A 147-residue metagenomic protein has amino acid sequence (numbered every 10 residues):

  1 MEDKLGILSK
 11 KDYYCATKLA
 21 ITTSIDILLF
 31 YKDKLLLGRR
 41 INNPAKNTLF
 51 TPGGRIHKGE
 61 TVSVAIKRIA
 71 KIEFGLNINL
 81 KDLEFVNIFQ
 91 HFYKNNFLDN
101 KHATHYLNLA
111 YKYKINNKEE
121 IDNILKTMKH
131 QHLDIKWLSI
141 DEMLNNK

Functional and structural regions predicted by a protein language model:
M1-L28, K101-T104: Acidic, metal-coordinating catalytic segment for phosphate/diphosphate chemistry, firing primarily on the Nudix
D3-D12, K81-E84, N96-D99, D141-L144: Small, basic N-terminal interaction modules of short regulatory proteins
T23-I25, L107-L109, L133: Change "...and in nucleic-acid phosphodiester-cleaving endonucleases..." to "...and in nucleic-acid processing enzymes
L29-F30, L37, Y113, W137: Conserved hydrophobic "DFG−1" position in protein kinase catalytic cores
K34-E73, N77: Conserved Nudix-box catalytic region and its N-terminal flanking loop in Nudix hydrolases and closely related
L76-E119: Active-site segment of metal-dependent pyrophosphate-handling enzymes, primarily the Nudix hydrolase catalytic core
A110-K114, I121-K147: NUDIX/MutT-family hydrolases
